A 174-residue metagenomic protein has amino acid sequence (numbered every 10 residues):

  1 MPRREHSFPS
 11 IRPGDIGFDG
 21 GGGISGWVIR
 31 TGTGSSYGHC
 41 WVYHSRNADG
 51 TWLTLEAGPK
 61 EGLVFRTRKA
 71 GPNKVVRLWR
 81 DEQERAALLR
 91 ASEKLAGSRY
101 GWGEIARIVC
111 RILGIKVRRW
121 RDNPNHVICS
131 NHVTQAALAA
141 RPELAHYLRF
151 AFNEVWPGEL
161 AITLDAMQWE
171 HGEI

Functional and structural regions predicted by a protein language model:
M1-S10: Mixed-charge, Lys/Arg-rich low-complexity intrinsically disordered regions
H6, G32-T33, P124-N125: Short, contiguous, pocket-lining structural segments that sit at or immediately flank catalytic/ligand-binding sites
I11, I16-E82, K116-R121: Glycine-rich catalytic cores of cysteine/serine-nucleophile enzymes that process amide/ester linkages in cell-envelope
I24, Y43-A48, I105-I108, L138-P142: Short regulatory "switch" loops immediately downstream of catalytic or recognition motifs within protein catalytic
E82-L113: A structural motif
I112-I174: Activation targets extended, charge/polar-rich intrinsically disordered C-terminal tails
